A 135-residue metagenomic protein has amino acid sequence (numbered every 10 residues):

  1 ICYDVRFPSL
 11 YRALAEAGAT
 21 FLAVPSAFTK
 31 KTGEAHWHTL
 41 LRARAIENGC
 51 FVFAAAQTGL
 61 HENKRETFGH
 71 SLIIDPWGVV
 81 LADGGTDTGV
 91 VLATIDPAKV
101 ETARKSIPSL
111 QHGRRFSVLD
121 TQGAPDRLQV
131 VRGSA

Functional and structural regions predicted by a protein language model:
I1-C2: Active-site mouth loops of central-metabolism enzymes
V5-V91: CN hydrolase (nitrilase-like) catalytic-core segments centered on the catalytic cysteine and neighboring Lys/Glu
Q57-A135: C-terminal beta-strand edge segments of enzyme domains
